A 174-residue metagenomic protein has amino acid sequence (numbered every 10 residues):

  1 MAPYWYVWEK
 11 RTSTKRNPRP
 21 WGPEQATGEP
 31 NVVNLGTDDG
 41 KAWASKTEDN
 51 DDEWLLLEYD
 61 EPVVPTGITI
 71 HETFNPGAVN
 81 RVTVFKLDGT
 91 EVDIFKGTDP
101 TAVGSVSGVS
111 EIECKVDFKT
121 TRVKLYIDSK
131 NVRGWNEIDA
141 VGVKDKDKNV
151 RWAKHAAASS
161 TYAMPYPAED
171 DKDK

Functional and structural regions predicted by a protein language model:
M1-L55, V63, T73-K174: Trp- and acidic/polar-enriched beta-sheet ligand-binding modules for extracellular glycan and matrix recognition
E58, T69-H71: Short edge beta-strand/loop segments characteristic of extracellular beta-sandwich folds
P65-G67: Mid-length scaffold segments of soluble, non-membrane domains
